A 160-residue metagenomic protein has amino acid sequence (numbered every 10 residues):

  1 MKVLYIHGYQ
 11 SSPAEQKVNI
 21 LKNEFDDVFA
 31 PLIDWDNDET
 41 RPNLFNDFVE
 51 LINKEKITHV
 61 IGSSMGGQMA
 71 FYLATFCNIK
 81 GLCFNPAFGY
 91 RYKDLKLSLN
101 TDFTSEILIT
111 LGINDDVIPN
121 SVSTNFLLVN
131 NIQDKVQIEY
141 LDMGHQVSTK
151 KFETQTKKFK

Functional and structural regions predicted by a protein language model:
M1-E55: Active-site catalytic motif of lipid deacylating hydrolases and related acyltransferases
S11-S12, Y90, I113-P119, H145-Q146: Acidic catalytic loop of the alpha/beta-hydrolase fold
K17-V18, K96, P119-V129, F152: Short alpha-helix in the alpha/beta-hydrolase fold that links the catalytic acid
P31-I33, Q137-G144: Short glycine-rich catalytic loops that host catalytic nucleophiles or stabilize transition states across multiple
E39, L141-F152: Catalytic histidine-centered segment of alpha/beta-hydrolase-like enzymes
I61-A70: Gly/Ala-rich beta-loop-alpha elbow adjacent to hydrolase catalytic centers
N78-R91: A conserved short beta-strand
F103, L108-L111, D115: Short beta-strand/loop motif that positions the catalytic acidic residue of the alpha/beta-hydrolase fold
